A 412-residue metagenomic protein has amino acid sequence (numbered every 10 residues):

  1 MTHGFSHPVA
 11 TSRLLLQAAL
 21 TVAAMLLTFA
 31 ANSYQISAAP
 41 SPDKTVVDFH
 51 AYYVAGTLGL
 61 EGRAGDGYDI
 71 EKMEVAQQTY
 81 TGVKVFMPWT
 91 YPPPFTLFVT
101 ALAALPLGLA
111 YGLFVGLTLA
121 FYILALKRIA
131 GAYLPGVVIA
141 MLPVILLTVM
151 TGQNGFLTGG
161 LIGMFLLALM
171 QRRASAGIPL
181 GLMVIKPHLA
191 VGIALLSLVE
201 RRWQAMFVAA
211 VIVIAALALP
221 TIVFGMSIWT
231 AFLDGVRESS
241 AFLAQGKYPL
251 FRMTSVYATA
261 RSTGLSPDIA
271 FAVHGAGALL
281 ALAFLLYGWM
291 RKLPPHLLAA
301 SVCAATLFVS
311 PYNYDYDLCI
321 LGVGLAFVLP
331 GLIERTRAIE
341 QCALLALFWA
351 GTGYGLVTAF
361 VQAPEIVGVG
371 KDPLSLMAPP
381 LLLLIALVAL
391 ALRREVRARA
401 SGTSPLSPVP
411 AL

Functional and structural regions predicted by a protein language model:
M1-A176, S197-G322, L329, K371 (+1 more regions): Primarily membrane-embedded glycan-assembly and transfer machineries that use lipid-linked glycans
F95, V191-G192: Residue-level signal for cytosolic alpha-helical hairpin/rod architecture
P143, M183-I185, I193: Long, hydrophobic, well-ordered secondary-structure blocks that form the structural core and pocket-lining surfaces
I178-L182: Transmembrane beta-strand segments that form the barrel wall of outer-membrane beta-barrel proteins
I185-H188, A215-L219, A343, L347-Y354: Membrane-embedded alpha-helical segments of transport systems, primarily multispan ion/solute transporters
A190-V191, D317: Short, well-ordered alpha-helical microsegments
P330-L412: Aromatic-enriched
